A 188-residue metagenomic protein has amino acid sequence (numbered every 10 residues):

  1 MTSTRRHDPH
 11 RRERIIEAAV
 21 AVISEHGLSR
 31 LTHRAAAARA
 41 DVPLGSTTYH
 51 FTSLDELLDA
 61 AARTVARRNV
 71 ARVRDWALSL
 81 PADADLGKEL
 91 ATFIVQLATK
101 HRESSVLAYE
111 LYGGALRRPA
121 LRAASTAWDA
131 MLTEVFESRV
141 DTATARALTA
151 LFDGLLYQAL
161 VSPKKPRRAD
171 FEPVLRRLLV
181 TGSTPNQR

Functional and structural regions predicted by a protein language model:
M1-H10, N186-R188: N-terminal intrinsically disordered/low-complexity leader segments
R11-R14, A21-A60: Helix-turn-helix
A18-E25, R72-D75, S79, L107 (+2 more regions): Solvent-exposed, amphipathic alpha-helical segments
R63-R68: Short, basic, alpha-helical segments at the C-terminal edge of helix-turn-helix-like DNA-binding modules
A71-S105: Hydrophobic alpha-helical connector segments
S105, L121-T126, S138-R188: Hydrophobic/aromatic-rich alpha-helical bundle segments in the mid-to-C-terminal region
R117-P119: Short loop-to-helix capping motifs
